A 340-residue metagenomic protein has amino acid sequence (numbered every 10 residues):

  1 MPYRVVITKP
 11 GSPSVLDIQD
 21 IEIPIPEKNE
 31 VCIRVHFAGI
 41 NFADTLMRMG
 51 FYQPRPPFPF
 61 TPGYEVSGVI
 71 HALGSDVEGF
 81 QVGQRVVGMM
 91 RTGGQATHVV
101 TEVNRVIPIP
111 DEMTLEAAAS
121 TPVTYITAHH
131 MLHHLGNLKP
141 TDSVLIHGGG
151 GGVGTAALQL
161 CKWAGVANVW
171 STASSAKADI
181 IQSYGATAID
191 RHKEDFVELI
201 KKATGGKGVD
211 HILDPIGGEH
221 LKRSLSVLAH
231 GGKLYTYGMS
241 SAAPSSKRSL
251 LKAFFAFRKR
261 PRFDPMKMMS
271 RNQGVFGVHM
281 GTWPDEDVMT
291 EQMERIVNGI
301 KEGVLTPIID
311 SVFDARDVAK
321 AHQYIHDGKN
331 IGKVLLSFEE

Functional and structural regions predicted by a protein language model:
E22-I40, F51-G93, P215: Glycine-rich beta-strand-centered segment in the early N-terminal region that forms part of a ligand/cofactor-binding
R34-F37, L46, P57, G79 (+1 more regions): NAD(P)H dinucleotide-binding glycine-rich loop of Rossmann-like/cofactor-binding domains, especially the beta1-alpha1
G94-A96, T172-I180, R260-R262: Short, glycine/polar-rich helix-capping loops at beta-to-alpha or helix-loop-helix junctions that flank or form
A119-E194, E198-L199: Mid-domain Rossmann-like dinucleotide-binding core that forms the NAD(H)/NADP(H) cofactor-binding site
V166, E219-E302, F338-E340: Glycine-rich phosphate-binding loop and adjacent beta-alpha segment of Rossmann(oid) nucleotide-cofactor-binding
A203-H211: A glycine-rich helix->loop->beta "capping" turn within Rossmann-like NAD(P)(H)-dependent oxidoreductase domains
P284-E340: C-terminal hydrophobic helical "lid"/dimerization subdomain of Rossmann-like NAD(P)H-dependent oxidoreductases
